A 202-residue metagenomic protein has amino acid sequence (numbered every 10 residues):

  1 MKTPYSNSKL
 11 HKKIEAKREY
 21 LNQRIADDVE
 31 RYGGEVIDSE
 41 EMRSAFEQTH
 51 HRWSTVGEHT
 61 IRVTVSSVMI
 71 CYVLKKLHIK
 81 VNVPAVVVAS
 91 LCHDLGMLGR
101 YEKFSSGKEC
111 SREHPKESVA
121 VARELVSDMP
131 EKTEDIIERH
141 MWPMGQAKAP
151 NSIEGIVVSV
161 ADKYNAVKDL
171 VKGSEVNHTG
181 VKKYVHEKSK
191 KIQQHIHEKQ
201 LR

Functional and structural regions predicted by a protein language model:
M1-R202: Metal-dependent phosphohydrolase cores
